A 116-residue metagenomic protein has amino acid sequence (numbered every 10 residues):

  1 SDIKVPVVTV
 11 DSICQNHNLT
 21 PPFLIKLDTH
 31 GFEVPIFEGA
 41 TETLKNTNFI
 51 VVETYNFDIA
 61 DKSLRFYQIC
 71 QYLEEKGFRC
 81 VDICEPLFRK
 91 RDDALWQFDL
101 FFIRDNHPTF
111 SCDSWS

Functional and structural regions predicted by a protein language model:
S1-V8, S12, H17: Glycine-rich adenosyl-binding loop in Rossmann-like folds that engage adenosine-containing cofactors
I13-S116: Conserved acidic-Pro-Pro-aromatic motif
